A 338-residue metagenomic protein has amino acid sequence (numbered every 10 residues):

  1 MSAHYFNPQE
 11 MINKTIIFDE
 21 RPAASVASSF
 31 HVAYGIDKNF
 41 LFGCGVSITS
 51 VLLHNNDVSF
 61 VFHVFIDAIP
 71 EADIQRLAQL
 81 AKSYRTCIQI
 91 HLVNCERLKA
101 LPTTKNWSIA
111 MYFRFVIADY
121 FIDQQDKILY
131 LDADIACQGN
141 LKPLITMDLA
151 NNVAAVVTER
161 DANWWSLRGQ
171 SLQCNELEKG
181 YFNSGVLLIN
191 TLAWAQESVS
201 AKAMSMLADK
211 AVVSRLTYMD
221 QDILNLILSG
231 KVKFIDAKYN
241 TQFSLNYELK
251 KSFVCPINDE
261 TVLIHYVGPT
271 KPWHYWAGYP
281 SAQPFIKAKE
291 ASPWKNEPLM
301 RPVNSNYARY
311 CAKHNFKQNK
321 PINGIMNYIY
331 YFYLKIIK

Functional and structural regions predicted by a protein language model:
M1-F30, I36, T191-K338: A glycosyltransferase accessory/donor-loop signature
H31-Y34, V51, V61-V64, I264: Hydrophobic targeting segments
L41-N55: Histidine-anchored nucleotide/phosphate-binding helix
F60-A68, A155-V157: Short internal beta-strands
D73-Y120: Active-site-proximal specificity loops/subdomain of glycosyltransferases
H91-E96, A110-W165, Y181-E197: GT-A fold catalytic core of metal-dependent nucleotide-sugar glycosyltransferases, centered on the diacidic
L101-A110, G169-L172, L249-V254: Short, surface-exposed amphipathic charged segments that create phosphate/polyanion-binding patches used for binding
N175-V186, V213: A recurrent flexible, glycine/aromatic-enriched loop bordering the glycosyltransferase active site that acts as
